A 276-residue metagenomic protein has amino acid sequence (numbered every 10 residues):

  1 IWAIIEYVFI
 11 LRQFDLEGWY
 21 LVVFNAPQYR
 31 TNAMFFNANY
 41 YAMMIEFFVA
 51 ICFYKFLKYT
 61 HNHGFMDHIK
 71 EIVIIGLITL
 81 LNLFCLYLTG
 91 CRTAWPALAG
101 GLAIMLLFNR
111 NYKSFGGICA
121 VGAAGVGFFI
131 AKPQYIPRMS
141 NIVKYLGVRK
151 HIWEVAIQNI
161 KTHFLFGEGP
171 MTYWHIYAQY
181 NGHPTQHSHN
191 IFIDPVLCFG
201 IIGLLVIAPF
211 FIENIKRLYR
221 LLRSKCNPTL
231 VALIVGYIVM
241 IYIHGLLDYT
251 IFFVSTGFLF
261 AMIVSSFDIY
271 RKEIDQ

Functional and structural regions predicted by a protein language model:
I1-A26, A33-F108, C119-A120, I130 (+4 more regions): Alpha-helical transmembrane segments of multi-pass inner-membrane proteins
Y7-I10, F84-T89, L106-L146, E154-T162 (+1 more regions): A membrane-periplasm/extracellular boundary helix in multi-pass inner-membrane enzymes that assemble envelope glycans
Y20, Y135-I136, S140-E154, Q158 (+1 more regions): Long extracytoplasmic/lumenal interhelical loops at the membrane interface of multi-pass membrane proteins
Q28, M66-K70, T185-C198, C226: Membrane-interfacial loop-to-transmembrane-helix junctions in polytopic alpha-helical membrane proteins
N32-I45, G90-A94, S188, V196-G200 (+1 more regions): Membrane-interface micro-motifs in multi-pass membrane enzymes
A33, N37, E154-I157, P184-L218 (+1 more regions): A conserved mid-to-late transmembrane alpha helix and its immediate loop/hinge that forms the functional core
A50, A99, L233-Q276: Transmembrane alpha-helices of multi-pass inner-membrane enzymes
E71-I75, K225-V235: Membrane-interfacial loop-to-transmembrane alpha-helix junctions, especially the N-terminal start
